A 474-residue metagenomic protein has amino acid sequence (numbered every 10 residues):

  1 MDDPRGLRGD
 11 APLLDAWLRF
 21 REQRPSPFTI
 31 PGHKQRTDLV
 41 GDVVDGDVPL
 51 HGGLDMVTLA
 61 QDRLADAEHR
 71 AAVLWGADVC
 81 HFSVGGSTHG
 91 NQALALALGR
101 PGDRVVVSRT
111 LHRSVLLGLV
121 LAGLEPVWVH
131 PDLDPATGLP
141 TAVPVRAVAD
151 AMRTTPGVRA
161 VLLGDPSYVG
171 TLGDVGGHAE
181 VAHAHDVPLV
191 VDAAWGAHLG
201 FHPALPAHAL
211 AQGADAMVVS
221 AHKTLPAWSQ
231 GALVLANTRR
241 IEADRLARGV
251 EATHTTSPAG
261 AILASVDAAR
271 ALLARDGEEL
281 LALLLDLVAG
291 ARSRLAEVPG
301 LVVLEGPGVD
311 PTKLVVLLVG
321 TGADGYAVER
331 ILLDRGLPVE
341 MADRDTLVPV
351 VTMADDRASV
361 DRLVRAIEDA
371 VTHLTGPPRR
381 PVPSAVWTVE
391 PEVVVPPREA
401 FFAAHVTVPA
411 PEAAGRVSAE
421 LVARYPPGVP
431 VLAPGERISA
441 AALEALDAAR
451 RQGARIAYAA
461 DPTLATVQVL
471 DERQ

Functional and structural regions predicted by a protein language model:
M1-D62, P427: N-terminal "arm"/small-domain region of PLP-dependent enzymes with the aminotransferase-like
D10-L18, L39, A77, S87-V298 (+1 more regions): Conserved PLP-enzyme active-site core in the AAT-like
V43-H89, T110: Conserved N-terminal alpha-helix of the aminotransferase class I/II PLP-enzyme fold
F82, W128-H130, V219, M341 (+1 more regions): Structural signal for conserved beta-strand scaffold positions within catalytic alpha/beta enzyme cores
S167, L272, G320, M353-R357: A generic structural motif
A243-A247, S265-A274, P307-T312, M341-L347 (+2 more regions): Short acidic (Asp/Glu) and glycine-rich catalytic loops that position anionic groups and cofactors
E279-V348, M353, T375-P391: Conserved small-domain helix->loop->beta segment predominantly found in fold-type I
R335, E340, R344-Q474: PLP-dependent enzyme catalytic core of the Aspartate aminotransferase-like
